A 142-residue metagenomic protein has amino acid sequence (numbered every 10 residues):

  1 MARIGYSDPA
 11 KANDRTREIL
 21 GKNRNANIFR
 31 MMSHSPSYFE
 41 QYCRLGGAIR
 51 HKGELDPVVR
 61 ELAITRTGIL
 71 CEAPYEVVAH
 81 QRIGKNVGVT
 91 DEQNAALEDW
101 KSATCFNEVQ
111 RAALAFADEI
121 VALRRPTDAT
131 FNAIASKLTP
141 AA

Functional and structural regions predicted by a protein language model:
M1-V59, K85: Secretory/endomembrane lumenal or extracellular ectodomains immediately following the signal peptide
S37-Q41, E72-V77, A112, I120-D128: Short acidic alpha-helix initiation/capping motifs at coil-to-helix transition points, especially at protein N-termini
L45, P126-A133: Extended, structured, electrostatic nucleic-acid-contact surfaces
E61-E92: Conserved alpha-helical segments that form or flank metal/cofactor-binding pockets of metalloenzymes
Q93-D99: Beta-strand segments within the central parallel beta-sheet cores of soluble alpha/beta enzyme folds
D99-E108: Acidic/His metal-coordination segments adjacent to aromatic residues that form catalytic metal sites in metalloenzymes
A117: Acidic/charged, solvent-exposed loop-and-adjacent secondary-structure segments enriched in E/D, K/R, S/T, and G/P
T139-P140: Transmembrane-helix boundary/entry motifs in multi-pass membrane transporters
